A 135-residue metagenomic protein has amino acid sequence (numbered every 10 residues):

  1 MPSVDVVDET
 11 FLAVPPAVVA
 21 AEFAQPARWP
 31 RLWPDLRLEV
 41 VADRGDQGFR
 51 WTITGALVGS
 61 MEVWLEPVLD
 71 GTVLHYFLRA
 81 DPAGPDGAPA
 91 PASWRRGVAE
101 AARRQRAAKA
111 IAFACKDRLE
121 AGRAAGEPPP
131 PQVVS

Functional and structural regions predicted by a protein language model:
M1-E39, V134-S135: Hydrophobic ligand-binding cavity/cleft-lining segments
S3-E9, G48, S60, V73-H75: Intrinsic-disorder/low-complexity, polar/charged segments enriched in Ser/Thr/Lys/Arg/Asp/Glu/Gln
E9-T10, E39-A42, S60-P67, F77-A80: Hydrophobic/aromatic beta-strand elements that line small-molecule binding cavities or substrate pockets in beta-rich
P15, V19-F23, W29, F49-W51 (+2 more regions): Hydrophobic pocket/interface hotspot
W29, E62-V63, L69, H75-Y76 (+2 more regions): C-terminal and inter-domain tail/linker signature
A42-T52, A124: Short, hydrophobic/aromatic-rich segments at coil-to-beta transitions
A56-V58: Amphipathic hydrophobic-ligand
D81-S135: A conserved amphipathic terminal alpha-helix motif
